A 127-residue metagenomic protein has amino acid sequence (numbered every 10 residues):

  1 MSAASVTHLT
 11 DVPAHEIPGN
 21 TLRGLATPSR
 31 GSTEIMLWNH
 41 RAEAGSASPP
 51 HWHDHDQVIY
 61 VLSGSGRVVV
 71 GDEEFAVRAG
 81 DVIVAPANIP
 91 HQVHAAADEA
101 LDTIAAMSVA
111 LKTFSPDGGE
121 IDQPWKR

Functional and structural regions predicted by a protein language model:
M1-E34, G118-R127: A short, N-terminal "cap"/entry segment at the start of jelly-roll beta-barrel domains of the cupin/DSBH fold
L37-H40, V84, D98-S115: A short hydrophobic beta-strand segment most commonly corresponding to one strand of the jelly-roll/cupin
L37-H53: Conserved short histidine dyad/triad with adjacent acidic residue
P49-P50, V68-V69, A85, H91-D98: Short beta-strand His + acidic residue motifs that chelate non-heme Fe in jelly-roll/DSBH and cupin folds
D54, E73, I89, E99 (+1 more regions): A generic "binding-loop/recognition-motif" signal
H55-G66, G71: Glycine- and acidic-residue-biased ligand/ion/polar-headgroup-sensing regions
D72-A87: Short acidic-glycine-tyrosine-enriched beta hairpin
